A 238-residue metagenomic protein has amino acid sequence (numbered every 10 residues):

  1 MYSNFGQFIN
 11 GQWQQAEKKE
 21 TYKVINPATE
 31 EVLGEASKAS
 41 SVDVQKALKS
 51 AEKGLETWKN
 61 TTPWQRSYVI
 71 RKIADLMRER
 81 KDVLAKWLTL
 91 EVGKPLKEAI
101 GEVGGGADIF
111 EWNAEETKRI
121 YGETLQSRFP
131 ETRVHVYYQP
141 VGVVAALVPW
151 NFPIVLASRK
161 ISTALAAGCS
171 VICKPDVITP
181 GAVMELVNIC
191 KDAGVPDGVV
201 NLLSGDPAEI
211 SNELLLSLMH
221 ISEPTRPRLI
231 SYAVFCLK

Functional and structural regions predicted by a protein language model:
M1-E35, Y68, K72, G122-A145: Terminal low-complexity tails and localization/encapsulation signals of metabolic enzymes
I9, K23-N26, V32-K46, G194-V199 (+1 more regions): Histidine- and aromatic-rich ligand-binding microenvironments
E31-Y121, E131: Glycine-rich loop-to-alpha-helix module at the N-terminal edge of alpha/beta enzyme cores
P95, V195-P196, A233-V234: Generic structural signal for alpha-helix starts
G122-S222, R226: Rossmann-like NAD(P) dinucleotide-binding subdomain of oxidoreductase/dehydrogenase enzymes
E223-K238: Positively charged, low-complexity/disordered segments
